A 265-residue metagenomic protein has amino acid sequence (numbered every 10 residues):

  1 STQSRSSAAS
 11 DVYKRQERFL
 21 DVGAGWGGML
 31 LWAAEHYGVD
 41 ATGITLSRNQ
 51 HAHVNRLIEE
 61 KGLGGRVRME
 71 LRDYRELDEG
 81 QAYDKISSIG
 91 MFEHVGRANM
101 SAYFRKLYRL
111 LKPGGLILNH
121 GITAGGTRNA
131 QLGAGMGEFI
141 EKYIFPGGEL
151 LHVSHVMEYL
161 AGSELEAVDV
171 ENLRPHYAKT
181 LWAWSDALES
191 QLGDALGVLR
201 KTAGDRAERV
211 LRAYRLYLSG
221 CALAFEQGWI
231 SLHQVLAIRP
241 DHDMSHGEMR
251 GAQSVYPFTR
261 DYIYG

Functional and structural regions predicted by a protein language model:
S1-Y13: Single conserved hydrophobic/aromatic residue that forms the stacking wall/gate of nucleotide- or nucleobase-binding
R15-G23: Conserved class I S-adenosyl-L-methionine
W26-Y37: Conserved SAM-binding loop of SAM-dependent methyltransferases across substrates and taxa, primarily the Class I
V54-N55: Conserved SAM-binding loop
R75-I86: A short acidic, Gly/Pro-enriched loop at the edge of an enzyme's catalytic core that lines a small-molecule cofactor
S101-P113: A short glycine-rich, Lys/Arg-flanked "PGG" loop and its adjoining helix->strand segment in the class I
G114-I122: Conserved beta-strand signature within the Rossmann-like core of class I S-adenosyl-L-methionine
I122-S245: Substrate-binding/catalytic lobe of Class I Rossmann-like enzymes that use SAM or dcSAM, i.e., the mid-to-C-terminal
